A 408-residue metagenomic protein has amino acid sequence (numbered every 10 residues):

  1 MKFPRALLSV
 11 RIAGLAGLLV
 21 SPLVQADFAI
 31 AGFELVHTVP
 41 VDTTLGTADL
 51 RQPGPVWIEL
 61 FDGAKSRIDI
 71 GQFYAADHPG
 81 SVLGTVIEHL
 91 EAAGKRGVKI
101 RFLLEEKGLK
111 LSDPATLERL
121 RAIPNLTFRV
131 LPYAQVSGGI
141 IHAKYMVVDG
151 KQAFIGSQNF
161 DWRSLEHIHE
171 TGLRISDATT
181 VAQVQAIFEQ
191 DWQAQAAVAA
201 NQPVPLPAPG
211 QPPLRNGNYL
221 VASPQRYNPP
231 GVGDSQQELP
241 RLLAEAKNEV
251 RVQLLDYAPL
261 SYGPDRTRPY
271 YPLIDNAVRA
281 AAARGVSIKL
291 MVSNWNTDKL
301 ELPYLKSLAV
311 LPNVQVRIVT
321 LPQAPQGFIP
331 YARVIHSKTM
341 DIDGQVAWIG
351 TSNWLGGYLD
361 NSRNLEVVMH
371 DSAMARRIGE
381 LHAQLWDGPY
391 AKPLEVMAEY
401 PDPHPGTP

Functional and structural regions predicted by a protein language model:
K2, A26-P408: Charged, low-complexity intrinsically disordered terminal segments
K2-A13: Bacterial N-terminal signal peptides that target proteins for export
A16-L18: Hydrophobic alpha-helical transmembrane segments that form the multi-pass transporter/flippase core
